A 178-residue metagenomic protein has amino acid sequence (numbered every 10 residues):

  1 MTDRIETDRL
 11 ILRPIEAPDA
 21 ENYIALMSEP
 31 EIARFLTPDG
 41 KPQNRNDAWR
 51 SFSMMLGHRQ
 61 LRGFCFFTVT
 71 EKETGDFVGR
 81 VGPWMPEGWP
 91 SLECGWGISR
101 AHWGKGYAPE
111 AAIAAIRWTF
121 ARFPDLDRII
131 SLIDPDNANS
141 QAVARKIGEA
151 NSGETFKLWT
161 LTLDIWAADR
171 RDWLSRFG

Functional and structural regions predicted by a protein language model:
M1-F35, F66-G178: Acyl-donor (CoA/ACP) binding surface of acyl/acetyltransferases
E31-M54: Conserved GNAT-fold acetyl-CoA-binding loop/helix
T37, K41-N44, H58, E87 (+1 more regions): Alpha-helix initiation/capping motif
S53-L56, F120: Generic structural signal for well-ordered alpha-helical scaffold segments
M55-T68: A short helix-loop-beta-strand connector motif used in the catalytic cores of GNAT acetyltransferases and, in some
